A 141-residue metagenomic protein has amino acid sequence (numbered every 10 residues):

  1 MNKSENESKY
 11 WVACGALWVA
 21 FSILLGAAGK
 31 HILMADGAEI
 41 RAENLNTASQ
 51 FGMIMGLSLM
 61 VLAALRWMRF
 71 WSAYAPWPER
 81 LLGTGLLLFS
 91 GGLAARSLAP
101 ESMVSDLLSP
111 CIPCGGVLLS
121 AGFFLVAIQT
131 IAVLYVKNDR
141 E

Functional and structural regions predicted by a protein language model:
M1-S4, L134-E141: Short, charged juxtamembrane terminal tails flanking transmembrane helices
N2-S8, A35-A38, F70-S72: Helix-boundary and loop/linker segments of multi-pass membrane transporters
E5-V19, A73-L82: Interfacial segments of alpha-helical transmembrane regions
L17-A27, E43-M68, R80-G91: Core segments of alpha-helical transmembrane spans in multipass integral membrane proteins
K30-N44, L93-C114: Interfacial helix-loop-helix junctions of multi-pass membrane proteins
G52-L62, V117-Q129: Hydrophobic cores of alpha-helical transmembrane segments in multi-pass inner/ER membrane proteins, independent
A63-A75, L98-E101: Juxtamembrane helix-break-helix junctions at the cytosolic face of small multi-pass alpha-helical membrane proteins
P76-R96, L108-A127: Hydrophobic alpha-helical segments of small multi-pass membrane proteins
